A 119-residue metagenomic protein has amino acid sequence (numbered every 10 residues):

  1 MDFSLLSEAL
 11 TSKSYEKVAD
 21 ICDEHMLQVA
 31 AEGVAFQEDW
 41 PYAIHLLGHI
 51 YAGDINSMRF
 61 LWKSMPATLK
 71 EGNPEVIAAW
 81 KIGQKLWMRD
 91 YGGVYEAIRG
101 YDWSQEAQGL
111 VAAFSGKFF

Functional and structural regions predicted by a protein language model:
L5-A9, Y42-L47, A78-K81: Structural register within alpha-helical repeat arrays
S12, A52-G53, M88: Structural motif corresponding to the intra-repeat A-B loop/turn of tetratricopeptide repeats
S12-A35, K63-G72, D102-W103: Solenoid-like repeat scaffolds
I21, I55-M65, V94-R99: Alpha-helical repeat scaffolds
A35-E38, S57, N73-P74, A78: Structural signature of alpha-solenoid helical repeat junctions
K70-F119: Hydrophobic, secondary-structure "cap" segments at the distal end of domains
